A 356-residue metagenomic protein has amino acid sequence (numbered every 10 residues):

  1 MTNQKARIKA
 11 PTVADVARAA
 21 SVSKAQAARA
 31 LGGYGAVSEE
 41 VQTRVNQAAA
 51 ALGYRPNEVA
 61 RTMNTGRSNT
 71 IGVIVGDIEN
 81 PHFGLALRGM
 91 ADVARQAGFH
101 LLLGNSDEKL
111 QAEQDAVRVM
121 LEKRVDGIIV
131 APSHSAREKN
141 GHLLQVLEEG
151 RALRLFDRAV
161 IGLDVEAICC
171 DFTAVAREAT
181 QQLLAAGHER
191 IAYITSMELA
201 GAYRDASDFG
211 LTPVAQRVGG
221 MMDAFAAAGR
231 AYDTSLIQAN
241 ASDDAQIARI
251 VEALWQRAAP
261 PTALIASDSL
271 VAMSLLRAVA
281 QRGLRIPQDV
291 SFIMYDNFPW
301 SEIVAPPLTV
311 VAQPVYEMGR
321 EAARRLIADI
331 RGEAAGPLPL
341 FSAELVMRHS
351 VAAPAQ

Functional and structural regions predicted by a protein language model:
M1-A14, G66-Q181, A185, L254-A258: Alpha-helical recognition/docking segments in bacterial nutrient-uptake and carbohydrate-utilization systems
M1-N69, A355: N-terminal helix-turn-helix DNA-binding module of bacterial transcription factors
A19, K24-R29, N64-I78, R190-S207: Short beta-strand segments enriched in small/hydrophobic residues
R44, H82-Q96, V175-E178, R204-A231 (+2 more regions): Short, solvent-exposed amphipathic alpha-helices that sit in or adjacent to ligand/effector-binding or catalytic
E166-A200, D223, D244-A253, Q313-R331: Hydrophobic alpha-helical segments within soluble ligand-binding/sensing domains
F172, V214, D268-S269: Helix N-cap/beta->alpha junction signal
A179-R230, S235, P337-S350: An alpha-beta-alpha
I247-Q356: Flexible loop/turn connectors
